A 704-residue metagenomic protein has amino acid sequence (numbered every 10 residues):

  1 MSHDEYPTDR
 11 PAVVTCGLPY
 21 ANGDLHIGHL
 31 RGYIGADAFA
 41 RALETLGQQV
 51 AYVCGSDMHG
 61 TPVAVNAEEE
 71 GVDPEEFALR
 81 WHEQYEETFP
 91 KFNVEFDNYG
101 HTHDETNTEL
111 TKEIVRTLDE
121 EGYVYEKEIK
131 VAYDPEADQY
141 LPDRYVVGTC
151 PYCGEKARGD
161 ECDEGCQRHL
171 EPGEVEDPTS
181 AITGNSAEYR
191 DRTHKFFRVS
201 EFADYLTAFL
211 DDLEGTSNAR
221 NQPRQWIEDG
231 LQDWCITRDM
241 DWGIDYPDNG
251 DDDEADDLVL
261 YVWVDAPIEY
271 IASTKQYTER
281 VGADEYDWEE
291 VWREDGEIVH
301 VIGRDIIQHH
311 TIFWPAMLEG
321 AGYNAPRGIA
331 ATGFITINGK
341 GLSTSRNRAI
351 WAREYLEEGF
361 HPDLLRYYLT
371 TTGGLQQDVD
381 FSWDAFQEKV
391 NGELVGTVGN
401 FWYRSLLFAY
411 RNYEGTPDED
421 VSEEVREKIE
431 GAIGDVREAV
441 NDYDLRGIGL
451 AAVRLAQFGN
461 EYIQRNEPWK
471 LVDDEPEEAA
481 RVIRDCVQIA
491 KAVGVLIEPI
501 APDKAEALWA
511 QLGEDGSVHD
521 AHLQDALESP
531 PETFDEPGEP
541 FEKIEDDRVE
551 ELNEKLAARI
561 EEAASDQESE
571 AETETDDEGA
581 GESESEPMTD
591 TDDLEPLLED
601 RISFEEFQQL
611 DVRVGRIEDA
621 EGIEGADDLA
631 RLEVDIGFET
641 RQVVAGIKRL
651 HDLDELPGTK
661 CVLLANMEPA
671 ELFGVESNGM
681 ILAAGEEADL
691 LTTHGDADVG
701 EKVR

Functional and structural regions predicted by a protein language model:
S2-L46, V53-C54, T106-E109, D177-R411 (+2 more regions): Structured secondary-structure scaffolds
S2-Q84, T88, F92, N98-E121 (+7 more regions): N-terminal catalytic cores of NTP/NDP-binding nucleotidyl/phosphoryl-transfer enzymes
P19-Y20, E155, D241, P267-E269 (+13 more regions): Short, glycine-/Ser/Thr-/acidic-enriched flexible segments
E121-H194: Cys/His-rich short segments
G339, A452, P502, P540-F541 (+2 more regions): Hydrophobic, well-ordered secondary-structure elements that form the walls of internal hydrophobic environments
A385-V421, G431-F534, L664: Helix-rich, typically C-terminal accessory recognition domains appended to large enzymatic cores
A505-L508, L512-E606: Intrinsic disorder at enzyme termini
E578-R704: Phosphate-backbone binding interfaces of nucleic-acid-interacting proteins
